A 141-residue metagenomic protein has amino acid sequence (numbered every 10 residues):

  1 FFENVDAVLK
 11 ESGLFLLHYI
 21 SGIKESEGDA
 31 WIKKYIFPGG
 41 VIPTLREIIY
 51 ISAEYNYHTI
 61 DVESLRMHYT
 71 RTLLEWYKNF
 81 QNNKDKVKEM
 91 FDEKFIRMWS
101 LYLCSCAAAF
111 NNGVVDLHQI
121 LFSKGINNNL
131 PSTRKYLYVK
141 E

Functional and structural regions predicted by a protein language model:
F1-L16: A short glycine-rich, Lys/Arg-flanked "PGG" loop and its adjoining helix->strand segment in the class I
S21-L130, Y138-E141: Substrate-binding/catalytic lobe of Class I Rossmann-like enzymes that use SAM or dcSAM, i.e., the mid-to-C-terminal
